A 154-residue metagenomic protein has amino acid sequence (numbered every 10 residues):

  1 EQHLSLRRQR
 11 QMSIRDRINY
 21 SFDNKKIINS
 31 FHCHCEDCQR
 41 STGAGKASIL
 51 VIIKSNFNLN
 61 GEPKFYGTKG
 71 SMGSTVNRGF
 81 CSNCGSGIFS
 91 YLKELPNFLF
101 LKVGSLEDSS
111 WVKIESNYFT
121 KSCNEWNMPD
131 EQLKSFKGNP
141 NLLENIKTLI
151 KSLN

Functional and structural regions predicted by a protein language model:
E1-I14: Single conserved hydrophobic/aromatic residue that forms the stacking wall/gate of nucleotide- or nucleobase-binding
R8, I18-N154: A short Gly-Trp-Pro
